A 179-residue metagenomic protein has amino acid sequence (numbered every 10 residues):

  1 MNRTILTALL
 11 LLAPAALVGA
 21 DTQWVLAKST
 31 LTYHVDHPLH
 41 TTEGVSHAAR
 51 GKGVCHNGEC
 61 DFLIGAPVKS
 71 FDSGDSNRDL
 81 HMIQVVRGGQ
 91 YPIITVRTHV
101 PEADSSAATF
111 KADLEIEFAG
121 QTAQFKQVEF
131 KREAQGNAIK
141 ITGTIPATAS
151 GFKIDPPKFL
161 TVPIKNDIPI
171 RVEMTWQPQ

Functional and structural regions predicted by a protein language model:
T4-P14: Sec-dependent N-terminal signal peptides
G19-Q179: Low-complexity, acidic/polar, glycine-enriched regions of mature
